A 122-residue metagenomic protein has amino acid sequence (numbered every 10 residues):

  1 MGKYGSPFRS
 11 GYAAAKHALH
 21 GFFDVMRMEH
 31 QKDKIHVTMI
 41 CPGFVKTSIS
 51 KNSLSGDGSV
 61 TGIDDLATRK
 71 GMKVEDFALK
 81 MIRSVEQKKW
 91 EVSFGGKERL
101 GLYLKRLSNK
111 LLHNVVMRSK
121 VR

Functional and structural regions predicted by a protein language model:
Y4, C41-K46, L54-D57, L111-R122: Low-complexity, charge- and small-residue-enriched intrinsically disordered regions
Y4, V25-I35: Active-site-adjacent segment of SDR/Rossmann-fold oxidoreductases
Y4-G11: Active-site loop immediately N-terminal to the catalytic Tyr-X3-Lys motif of short-chain dehydrogenase/reductase
S10, A18-G21, K46, K73: Conserved cofactor-binding/catalytic machinery of classical short-chain dehydrogenase/reductase
A15: Active-site helix of classical SDR
K32-G95: SDR active-site lid
K88-R122: A transmembrane-helix-recognition feature enriched in membrane-embedded lipid enzymes and envelope glyco-/phospholipid
